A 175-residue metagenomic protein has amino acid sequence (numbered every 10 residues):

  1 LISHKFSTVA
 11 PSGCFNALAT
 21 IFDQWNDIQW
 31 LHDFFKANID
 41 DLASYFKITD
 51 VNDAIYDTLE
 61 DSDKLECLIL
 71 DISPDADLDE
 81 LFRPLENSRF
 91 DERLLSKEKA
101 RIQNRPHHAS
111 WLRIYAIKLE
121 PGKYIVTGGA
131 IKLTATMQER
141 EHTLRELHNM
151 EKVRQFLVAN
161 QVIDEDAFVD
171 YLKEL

Functional and structural regions predicted by a protein language model:
L1-W111, L133-A135, E139-L175: Basic, Lys/Arg-enriched alpha-helical interface segments
A10, E120, A130: Short, flexible active-site-adjacent loop segments at beta-strand->alpha-helix junctions, enriched in small/polar
R113-A116: Short acidic loop-to-beta-strand element that houses the catalytic metal-binding Asp/Glu of nuclease active sites
K118-V126: Active-site beta-strand-loop-beta-strand hairpin of nuclease catalytic cores that positions key catalytic residues
I125-G128, A135-T136: Short conserved catalytic/interaction loops centered on acidic-Pro-aromatic/His motifs
